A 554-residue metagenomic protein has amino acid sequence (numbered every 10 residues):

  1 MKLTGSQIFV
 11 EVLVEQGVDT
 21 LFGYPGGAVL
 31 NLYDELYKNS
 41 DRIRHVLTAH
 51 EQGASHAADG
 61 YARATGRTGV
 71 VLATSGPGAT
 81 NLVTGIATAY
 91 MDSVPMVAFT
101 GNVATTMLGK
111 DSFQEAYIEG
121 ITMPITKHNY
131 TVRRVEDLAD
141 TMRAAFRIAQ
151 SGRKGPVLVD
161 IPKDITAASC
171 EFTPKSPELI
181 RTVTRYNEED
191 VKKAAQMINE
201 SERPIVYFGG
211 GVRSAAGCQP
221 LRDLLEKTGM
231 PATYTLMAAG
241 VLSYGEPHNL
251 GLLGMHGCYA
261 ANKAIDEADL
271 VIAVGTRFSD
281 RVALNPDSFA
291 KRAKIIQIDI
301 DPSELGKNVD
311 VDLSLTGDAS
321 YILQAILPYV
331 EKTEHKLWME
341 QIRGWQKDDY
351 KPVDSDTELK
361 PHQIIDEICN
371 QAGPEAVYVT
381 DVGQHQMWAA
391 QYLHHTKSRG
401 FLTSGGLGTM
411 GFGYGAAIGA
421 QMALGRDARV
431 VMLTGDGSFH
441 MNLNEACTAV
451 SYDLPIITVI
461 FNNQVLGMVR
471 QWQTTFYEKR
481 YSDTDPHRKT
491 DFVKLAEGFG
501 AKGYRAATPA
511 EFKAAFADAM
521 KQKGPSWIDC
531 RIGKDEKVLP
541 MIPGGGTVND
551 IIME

Functional and structural regions predicted by a protein language model:
M1-V330, E367, Q371-P374, R429 (+5 more regions): N-terminal alpha/beta PP-like core and its mobile active-site loop of ThDP/TPP-dependent enzymes
I8, L47-A49, Y378, N442 (+1 more regions): Hydrophobic transmembrane-helix microenvironments that flank and shape a buried ionizable site
F9-V10, V14-D19, G27, L32-Y37 (+1 more regions): Active-site diphosphate/adenylate-binding microenvironment
Y61, T80, L337-D354, A420 (+2 more regions): Charged, low-complexity, helix-prone segments enriched in Lys/Glu/Asp/Gln
G69-V71, V159, Y378, F401 (+1 more regions): Well-ordered beta-strand positions enriched in small/hydrophobic/aromatic, beta-favoring residues
F99, M107-G109, F113-Q114, G306-N308 (+3 more regions): Thiamine diphosphate
E136, P174, Q196, R292-Q384 (+2 more regions): Phosphate/pyrophosphate-binding active-site segments
Y207, V379, T434: Short hydrophobic beta-strand that contains or immediately precedes a catalytic carboxylate
